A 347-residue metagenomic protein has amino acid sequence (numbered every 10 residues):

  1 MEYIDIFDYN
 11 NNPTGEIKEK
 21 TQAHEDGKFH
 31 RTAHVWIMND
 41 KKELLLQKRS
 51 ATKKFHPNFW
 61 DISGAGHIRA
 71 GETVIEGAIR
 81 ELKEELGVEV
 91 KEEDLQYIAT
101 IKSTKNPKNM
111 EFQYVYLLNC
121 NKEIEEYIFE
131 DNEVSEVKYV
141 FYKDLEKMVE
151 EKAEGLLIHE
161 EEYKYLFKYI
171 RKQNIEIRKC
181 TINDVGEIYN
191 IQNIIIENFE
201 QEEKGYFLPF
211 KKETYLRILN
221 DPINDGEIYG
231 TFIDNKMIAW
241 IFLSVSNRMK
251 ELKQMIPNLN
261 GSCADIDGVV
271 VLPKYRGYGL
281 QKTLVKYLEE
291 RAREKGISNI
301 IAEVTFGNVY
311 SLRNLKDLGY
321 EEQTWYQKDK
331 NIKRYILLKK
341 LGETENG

Functional and structural regions predicted by a protein language model:
M1-H34, M38-D40: Acidic, metal-coordinating catalytic segment for phosphate/diphosphate chemistry, firing primarily on the Nudix
T21, Y97-I101, P107-N174: Nudix hydrolase/Nudix homology domain
Q22-T32, E43-R80: Conserved Nudix-box catalytic region and its N-terminal flanking loop in Nudix hydrolases and closely related
V74-G77, G268-V271, G277-E290, R313 (+1 more regions): Conserved acetyl-CoA-binding loop-helix of GNAT-fold acetyltransferases
I196-I218: Conserved GNAT-fold acetyl-CoA-binding loop/helix
W240-G268, R276: Conserved acyl-donor/pantetheine-binding loop and adjacent beta-alpha core of acyl/acetyltransferases and related
K282, E294, F306-T324: Conserved active-site alpha-helix within GNAT-family acetyltransferase domains
A292-V304: Conserved GNAT acetyl-CoA-binding A-motif
